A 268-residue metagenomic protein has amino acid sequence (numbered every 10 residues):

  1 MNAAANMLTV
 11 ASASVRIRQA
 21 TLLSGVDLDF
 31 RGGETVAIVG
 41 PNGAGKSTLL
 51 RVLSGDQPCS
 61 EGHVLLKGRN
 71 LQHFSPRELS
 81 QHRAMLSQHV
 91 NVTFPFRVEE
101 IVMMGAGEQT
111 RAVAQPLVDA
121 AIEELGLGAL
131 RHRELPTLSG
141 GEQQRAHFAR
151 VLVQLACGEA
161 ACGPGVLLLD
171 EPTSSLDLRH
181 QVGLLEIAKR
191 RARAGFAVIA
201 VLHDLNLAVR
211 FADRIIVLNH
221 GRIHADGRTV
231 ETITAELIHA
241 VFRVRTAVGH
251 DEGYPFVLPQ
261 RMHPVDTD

Functional and structural regions predicted by a protein language model:
L8, L23-G25: Conserved structural motif at the start of ABC-family nucleotide-binding domains
V39-P41: The feature captures the beta-strand-to-loop junction immediately N-terminal to the Walker
S54: Helix-to-loop junction immediately C-terminal to a conserved catalytic motif
G62-N70: Conserved ABC transporter NBD signature motif
Q115-L130: Conserved ABC ATPase "signature" region
A161, L167-E171: Catalytic Walker B motif of ABC-type/P-loop ATPase nucleotide-binding domains
A235, H239-D268: ABC ATPase nucleotide-binding domains
